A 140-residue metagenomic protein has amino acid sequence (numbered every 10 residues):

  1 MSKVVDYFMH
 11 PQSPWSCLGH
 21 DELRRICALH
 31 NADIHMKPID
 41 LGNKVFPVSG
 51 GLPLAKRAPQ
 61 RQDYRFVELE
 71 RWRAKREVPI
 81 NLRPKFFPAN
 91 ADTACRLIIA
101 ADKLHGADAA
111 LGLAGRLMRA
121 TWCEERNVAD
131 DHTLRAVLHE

Functional and structural regions predicted by a protein language model:
M1-D6: Extreme N-terminal starter segment of soluble prokaryotic enzymes
P11, L18-T121: Structural alpha/beta surface segment adjacent to cysteine/selenocysteine redox centers across thiol/disulfide enzymes
L111-E140: Conserved acidic, metal-coordinating active-site core of Asp-based, Mg2+-dependent phosphoryl-transfer enzymes
